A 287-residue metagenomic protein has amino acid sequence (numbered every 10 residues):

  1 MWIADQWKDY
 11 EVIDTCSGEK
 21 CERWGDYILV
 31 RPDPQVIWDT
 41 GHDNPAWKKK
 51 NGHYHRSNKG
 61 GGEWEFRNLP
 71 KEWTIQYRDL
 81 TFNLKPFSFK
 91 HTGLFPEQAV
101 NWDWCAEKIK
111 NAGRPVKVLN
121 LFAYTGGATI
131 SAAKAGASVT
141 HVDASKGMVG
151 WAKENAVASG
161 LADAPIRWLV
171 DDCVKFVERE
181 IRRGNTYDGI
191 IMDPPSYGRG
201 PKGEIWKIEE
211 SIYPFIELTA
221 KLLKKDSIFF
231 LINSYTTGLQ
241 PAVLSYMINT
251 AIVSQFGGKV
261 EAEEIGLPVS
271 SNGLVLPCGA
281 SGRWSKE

Functional and structural regions predicted by a protein language model:
Q6-E22, L29-P96, D103: Non-catalytic substrate-recognition/targeting regions of SAM-dependent transferases
P96-R114: Conserved alpha-helix/loop element of class I SAM-dependent methyltransferases that forms part of the SAM/SAH-binding
G113-Y124: Conserved class I S-adenosyl-L-methionine
T125-A137: Conserved SAM-binding loop of SAM-dependent methyltransferases across substrates and taxa, primarily the Class I
S138-D143: Conserved SAM-binding motif I beta-strand of class I
S145-I191: S-adenosyl-L-methionine
C173-S254: S-adenosylmethionine
S227-E287: C-terminal catalytic and target-recognition region of SAM-dependent MTase-like enzymes, primarily methyltransferases
